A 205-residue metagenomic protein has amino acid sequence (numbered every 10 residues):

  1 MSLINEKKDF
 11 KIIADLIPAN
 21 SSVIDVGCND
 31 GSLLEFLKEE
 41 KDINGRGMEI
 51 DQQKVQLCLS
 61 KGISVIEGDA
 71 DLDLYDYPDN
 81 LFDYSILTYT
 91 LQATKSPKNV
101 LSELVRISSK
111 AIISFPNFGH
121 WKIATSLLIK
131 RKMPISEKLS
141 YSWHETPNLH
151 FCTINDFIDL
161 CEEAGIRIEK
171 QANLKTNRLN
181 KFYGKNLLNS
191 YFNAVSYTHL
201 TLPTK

Functional and structural regions predicted by a protein language model:
I4-N20: Conserved alpha-helix/loop element of class I SAM-dependent methyltransferases that forms part of the SAM/SAH-binding
G31-E35: Glycine-rich SAM-binding Motif I of class I
F36-S64, G68-L72: Class I SAM-dependent methyltransferase SAM/SAH-binding core
Y84-K95: A short SAM/SAH-binding and catalytic strip from SAM-dependent methyltransferases
N99-K110: A short glycine-rich, Lys/Arg-flanked "PGG" loop and its adjoining helix->strand segment in the class I
I113-I135: Conserved class I S-adenosyl-L-methionine
S140-N155: Acceptor-substrate binding/catalytic loop of class I
T198-T204: Conserved small/polar residues in nucleotide/adenosyl-binding loops
